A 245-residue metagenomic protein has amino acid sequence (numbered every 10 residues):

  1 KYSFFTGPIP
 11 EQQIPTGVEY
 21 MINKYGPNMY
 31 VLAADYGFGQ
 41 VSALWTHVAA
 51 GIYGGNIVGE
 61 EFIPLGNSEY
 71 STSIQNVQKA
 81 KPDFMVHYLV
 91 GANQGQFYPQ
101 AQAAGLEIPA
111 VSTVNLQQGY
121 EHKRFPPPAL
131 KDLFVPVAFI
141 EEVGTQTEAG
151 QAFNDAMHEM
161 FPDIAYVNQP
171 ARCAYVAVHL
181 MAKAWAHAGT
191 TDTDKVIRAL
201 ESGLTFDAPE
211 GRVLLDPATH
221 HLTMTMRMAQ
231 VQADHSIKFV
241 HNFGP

Functional and structural regions predicted by a protein language model:
K1-P245: Extracytosolic ligand-binding ectodomains
